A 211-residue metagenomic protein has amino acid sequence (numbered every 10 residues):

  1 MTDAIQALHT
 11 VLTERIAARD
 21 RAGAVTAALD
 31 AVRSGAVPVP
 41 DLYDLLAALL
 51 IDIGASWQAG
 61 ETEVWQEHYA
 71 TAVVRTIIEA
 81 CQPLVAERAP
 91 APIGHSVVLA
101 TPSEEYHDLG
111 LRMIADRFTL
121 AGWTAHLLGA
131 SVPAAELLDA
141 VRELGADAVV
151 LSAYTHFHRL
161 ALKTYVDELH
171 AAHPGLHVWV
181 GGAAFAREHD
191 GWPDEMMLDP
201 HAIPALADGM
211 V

Functional and structural regions predicted by a protein language model:
M1-P90: Long amphipathic alpha-helical segments
H95-V97: Conserved hydrophobic helix-helix packing surfaces used for dimerization/oligomerization
A100-T101, L127-L128, S152: Thr-Gly-centered strand-to-loop micro-motif
S103, H107-L109, L128-A135: A general structural motif
H107-R112, L162: Short glycine/serine/threonine-rich phosphate/pyrophosphate-binding segments that cradle anionic phosphate groups
R112-H126: Short helix-loop-beta junction
T119, V132-G191: Cofactor-cradling patches in redox/metallo enzymes
A183-V211: Peripheral docking tails and interdomain loops at the edges of cofactor- or intermediate-handling domains
